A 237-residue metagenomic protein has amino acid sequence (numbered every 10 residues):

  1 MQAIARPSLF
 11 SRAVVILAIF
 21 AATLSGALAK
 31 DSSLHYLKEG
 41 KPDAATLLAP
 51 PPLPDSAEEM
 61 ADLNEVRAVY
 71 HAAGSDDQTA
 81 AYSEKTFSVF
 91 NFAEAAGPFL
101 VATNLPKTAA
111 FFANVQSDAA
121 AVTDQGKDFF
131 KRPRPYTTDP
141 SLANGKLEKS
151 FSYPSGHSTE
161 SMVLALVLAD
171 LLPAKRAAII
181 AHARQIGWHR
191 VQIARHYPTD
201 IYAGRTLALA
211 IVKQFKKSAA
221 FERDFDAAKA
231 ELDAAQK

Functional and structural regions predicted by a protein language model:
M1-F10: N-terminal secretory signal peptides that target proteins for export/translocation
S8, Y153, H196: Catalytic tyrosine of NAD(P)H-dependent dehydrogenase/reductases that use a Tyr as the general acid/base
A13-T23: Bacterial N-terminal signal peptides
S25-A29: Sec/Tat signal peptide C-region and signal peptidase I cleavage site
K30-I193, D224: Hydrophobic alpha-helical bundle signature of multipass membrane enzymes
Q185-R223: Interfacial helix-loop-helix junctions of multi-pass membrane proteins
S218-K237: Acidic, carboxylate-rich catalytic segments that either coordinate divalent cations
